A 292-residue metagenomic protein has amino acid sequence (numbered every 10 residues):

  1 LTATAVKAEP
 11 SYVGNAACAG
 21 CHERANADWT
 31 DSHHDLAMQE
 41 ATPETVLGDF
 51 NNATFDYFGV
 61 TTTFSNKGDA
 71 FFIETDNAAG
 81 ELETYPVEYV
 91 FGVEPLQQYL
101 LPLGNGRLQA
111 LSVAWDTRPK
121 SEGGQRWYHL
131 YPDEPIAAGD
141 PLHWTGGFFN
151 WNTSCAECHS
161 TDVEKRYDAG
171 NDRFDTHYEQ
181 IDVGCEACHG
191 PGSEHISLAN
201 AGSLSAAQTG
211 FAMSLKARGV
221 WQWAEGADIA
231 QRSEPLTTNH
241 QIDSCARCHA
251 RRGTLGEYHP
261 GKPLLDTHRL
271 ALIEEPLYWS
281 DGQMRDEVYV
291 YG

Functional and structural regions predicted by a protein language model:
L1-T4: C-terminal segment of classical bacterial N-terminal signal peptides
A8-E23: Local sequence-structure signature of Cys/Sec-based thiol-disulfide redox active-site neighborhoods
E9-V13, G147, T176-Y178: Immediate flanking context of iron-sulfur cluster ligation sites
A16, R24-G92, Q98-L103, S112 (+2 more regions): Primarily the internal scaffold of c-type cytochrome electron-transfer domains, especially repeated/multiheme c-type
Q109, V113-T117: Feature marking long nucleic-acid-engaging regions of large polymerase/nuclease enzymes
P132, W144-G147, A156: Amphipathic alpha-helical segments with strong coiled-coil propensity and their capping/boundary positions
N150-K165: C-terminal substrate/ligand-recognition segments
